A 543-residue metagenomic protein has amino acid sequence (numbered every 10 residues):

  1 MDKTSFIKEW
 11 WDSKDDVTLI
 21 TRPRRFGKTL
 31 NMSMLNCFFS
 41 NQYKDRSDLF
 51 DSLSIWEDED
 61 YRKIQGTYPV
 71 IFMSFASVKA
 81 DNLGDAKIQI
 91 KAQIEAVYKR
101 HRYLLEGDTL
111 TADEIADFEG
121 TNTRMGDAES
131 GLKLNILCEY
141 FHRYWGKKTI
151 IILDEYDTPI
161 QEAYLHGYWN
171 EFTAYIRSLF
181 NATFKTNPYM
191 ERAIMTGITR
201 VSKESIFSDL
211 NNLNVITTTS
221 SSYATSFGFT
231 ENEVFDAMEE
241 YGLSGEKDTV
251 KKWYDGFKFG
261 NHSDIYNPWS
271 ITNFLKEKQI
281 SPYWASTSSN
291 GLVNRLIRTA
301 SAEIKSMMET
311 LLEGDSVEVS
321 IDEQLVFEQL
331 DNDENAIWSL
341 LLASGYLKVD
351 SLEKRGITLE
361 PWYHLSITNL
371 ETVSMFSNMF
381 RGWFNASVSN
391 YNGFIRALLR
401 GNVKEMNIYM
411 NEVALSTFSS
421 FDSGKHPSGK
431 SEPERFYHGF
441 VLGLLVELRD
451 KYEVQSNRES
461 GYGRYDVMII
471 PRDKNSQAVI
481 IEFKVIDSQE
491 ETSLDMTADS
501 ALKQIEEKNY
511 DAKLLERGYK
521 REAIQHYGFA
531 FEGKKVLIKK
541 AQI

Functional and structural regions predicted by a protein language model:
M1-D2, S40-Y103: P-loop NTPase motor core
M1-E57, V413: Walker A/P-loop-proximal flanking segment of P-loop NTPase domains
F72, V78-G131, P159-Y164: Conserved P-loop NTPase mechanochemical-coupling segment
Y98, K133-H142, E171-A193, Y510-K513: Substrate-engagement module of ASCE P-loop NTPases
I150-D154, S178, E191-I198: Structural recognition of the conserved hydrophobic beta-strand(s) that form the central parallel beta-sheet of P-loop
S205-D209, I216-F274, M307: Amphipathic alpha-helical segments of the small helical/lid subdomains adjacent to P-loop NTPase cores
L213-N214, Y266-N509, V536-I543: Extended alpha-helical interface modules used as scaffolds for assembling large macromolecular complexes
A498-D499, N509-K540: Nucleic-acid nuclease catalytic cores
